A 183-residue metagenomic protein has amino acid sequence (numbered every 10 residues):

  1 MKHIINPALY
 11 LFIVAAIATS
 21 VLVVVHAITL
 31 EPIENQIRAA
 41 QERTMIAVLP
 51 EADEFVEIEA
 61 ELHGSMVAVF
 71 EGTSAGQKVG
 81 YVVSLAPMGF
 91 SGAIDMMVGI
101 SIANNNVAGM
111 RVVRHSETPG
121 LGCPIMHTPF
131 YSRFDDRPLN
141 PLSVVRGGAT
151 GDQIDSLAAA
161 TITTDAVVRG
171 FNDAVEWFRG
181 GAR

Functional and structural regions predicted by a protein language model:
K2-R183: Flexible, solvent-exposed loop/hinge segments and secondary-structure transition points
